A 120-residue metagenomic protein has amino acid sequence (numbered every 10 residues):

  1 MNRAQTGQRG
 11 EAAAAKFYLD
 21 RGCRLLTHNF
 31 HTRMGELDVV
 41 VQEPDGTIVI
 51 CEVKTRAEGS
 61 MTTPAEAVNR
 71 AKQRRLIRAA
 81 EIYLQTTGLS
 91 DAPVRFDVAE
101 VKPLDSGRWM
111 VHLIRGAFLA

Functional and structural regions predicted by a protein language model:
M1-H28: Acidic-basic catalytic patches of nuclease active cores, encompassing PD-(D/E)XK and other metal-cofactor nuclease
Y18, L76, F96: Residue-level signal for inorganic ion chemistry
D20, D45-T47, T63, S90-A92 (+1 more regions): Positively charged, solvent-exposed patches that mediate nucleic-acid binding
R21, R33-L37, V94: Short beta-strand or tight-loop elements that sit immediately N-terminal to catalytic metal-binding acidic residues
M34, I48-I50, P93, V111: Structural motif
L37-G59, V68, L76: Conserved catalytic cores of phosphodiester-cleaving nucleases, focusing on short active-site segments
S60-A92: Mid-chain, well-packed structural core segment of small domains
T86-A120: Domain-level recognition of nuclease-like catalytic cores that cleave nucleotide substrates
